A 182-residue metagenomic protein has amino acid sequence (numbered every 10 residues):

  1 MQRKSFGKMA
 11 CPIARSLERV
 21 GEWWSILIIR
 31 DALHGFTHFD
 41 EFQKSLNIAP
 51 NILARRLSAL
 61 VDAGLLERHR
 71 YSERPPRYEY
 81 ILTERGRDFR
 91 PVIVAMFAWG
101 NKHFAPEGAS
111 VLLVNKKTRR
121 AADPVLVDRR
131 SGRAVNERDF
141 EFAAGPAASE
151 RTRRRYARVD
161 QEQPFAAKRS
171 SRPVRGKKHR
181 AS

Functional and structural regions predicted by a protein language model:
M1-K8, K178: N-terminal intrinsically disordered/low-complexity leader segments
C11-I52: N-terminal helix-turn-helix DNA-binding core of bacterial DNA-binding proteins
S16, I26, A63, V92-H103: Alpha-helical linker/hinge and terminal dimerization helices associated with HTH transcriptional regulators
G21, S72-A95: Basic, amphipathic "hinge/linker" alpha-helix immediately C-terminal to the N-terminal HTH DNA-binding motif
K44, S58, D62: Residue-level detection of the helix-turn-helix DNA-binding "recognition helix"
R55: DNA-binding alpha-helical recognition surfaces that contact promoter or target DNA
V61-P76: Beta-hairpin "wing" of winged helix-turn-helix
V94, A98-S182: C-terminal regulatory/oligomerization modules of transcriptional regulators
